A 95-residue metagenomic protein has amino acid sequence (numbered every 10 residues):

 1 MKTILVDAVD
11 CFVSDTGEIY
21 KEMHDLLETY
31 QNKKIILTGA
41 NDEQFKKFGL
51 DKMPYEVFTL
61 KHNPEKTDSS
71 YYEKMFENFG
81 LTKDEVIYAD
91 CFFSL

Functional and structural regions predicted by a protein language model:
M1, Q31, P54-Y55: Short, well-ordered alpha-helix to beta-strand connector turns
M1-G17: Asp-based phosphoryl-transfer active-site loop
T3, E85-I87: Structural motif
F12-I35, S69-E73: Short, acidic loop-to-helix structural element flanking the phosphoryl-transfer center in phosphate-processing enzymes
T38-A40: Conserved phosphate-coupling serine/threonine residues in phosphotransfer and NTP-handling enzymes
D42-E85: Substrate-recognition "cap/lid" segment bordering the active-site pocket of phosphatases
D90-L95: Acidic, divalent-metal-coordinating active-site segment for phosphoryl/phosphodiester hydrolysis, typified by short
